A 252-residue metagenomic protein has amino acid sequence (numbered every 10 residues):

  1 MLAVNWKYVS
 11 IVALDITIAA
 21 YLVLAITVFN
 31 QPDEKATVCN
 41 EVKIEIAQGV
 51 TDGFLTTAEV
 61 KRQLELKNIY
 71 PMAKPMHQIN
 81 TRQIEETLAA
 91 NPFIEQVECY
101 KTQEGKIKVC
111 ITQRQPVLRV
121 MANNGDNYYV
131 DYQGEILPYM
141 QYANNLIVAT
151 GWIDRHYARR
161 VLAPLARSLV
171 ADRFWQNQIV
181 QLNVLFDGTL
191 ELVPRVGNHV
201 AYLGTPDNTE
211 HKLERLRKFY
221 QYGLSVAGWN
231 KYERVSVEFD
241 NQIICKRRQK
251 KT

Functional and structural regions predicted by a protein language model:
M1-A58, P71, F186-T252: N-terminal positively charged amphipathic segments used for targeting/anchoring
I44, T81, Q96-T102, V184 (+1 more regions): Hydrophobic/anchoring residues in structured secondary elements
Q48-A90, P138-R167, G204, K218-A227: Periplasmic/extracytosolic POTRA-like scaffold domains at the N-termini of outer-membrane and outer-envelope
A90-G105, F174, Q181: Short, well-structured beta-strand/strand-turn elements
E95-Q96, K106, Q115-L118, L137 (+5 more regions): Short beta-strands and strand-coil junctions in structured, solvent-facing domains, enriched
C110-F186, A201: Extracytoplasmic segments of membrane-associated envelope/inner-membrane machinery
